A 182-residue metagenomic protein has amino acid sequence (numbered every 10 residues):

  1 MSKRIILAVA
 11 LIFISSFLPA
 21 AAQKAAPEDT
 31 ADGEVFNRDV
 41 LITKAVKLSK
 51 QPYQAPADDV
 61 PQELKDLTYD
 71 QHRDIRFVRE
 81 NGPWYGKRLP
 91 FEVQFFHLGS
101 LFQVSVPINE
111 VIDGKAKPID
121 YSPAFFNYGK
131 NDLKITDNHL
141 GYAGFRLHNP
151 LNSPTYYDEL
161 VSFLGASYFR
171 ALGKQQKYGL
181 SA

Functional and structural regions predicted by a protein language model:
M1-L7: Bacterial N-terminal signal peptides that target proteins for export
K3, S16-F17: Compositionally biased regions
A8-S16: Bacterial N-terminal signal peptides
L18-A20, H72: Compositionally biased, intrinsically disordered low-complexity regions
A20-P27: Boundary at the C-terminal end of the N-terminal hydrophobic targeting segment
E28-G33, P56-D59: N-terminal maturation segment of proteins
R38-D39, T43-A182: Solvent-exposed N-terminal domain segments of exported/luminal and surface proteins
